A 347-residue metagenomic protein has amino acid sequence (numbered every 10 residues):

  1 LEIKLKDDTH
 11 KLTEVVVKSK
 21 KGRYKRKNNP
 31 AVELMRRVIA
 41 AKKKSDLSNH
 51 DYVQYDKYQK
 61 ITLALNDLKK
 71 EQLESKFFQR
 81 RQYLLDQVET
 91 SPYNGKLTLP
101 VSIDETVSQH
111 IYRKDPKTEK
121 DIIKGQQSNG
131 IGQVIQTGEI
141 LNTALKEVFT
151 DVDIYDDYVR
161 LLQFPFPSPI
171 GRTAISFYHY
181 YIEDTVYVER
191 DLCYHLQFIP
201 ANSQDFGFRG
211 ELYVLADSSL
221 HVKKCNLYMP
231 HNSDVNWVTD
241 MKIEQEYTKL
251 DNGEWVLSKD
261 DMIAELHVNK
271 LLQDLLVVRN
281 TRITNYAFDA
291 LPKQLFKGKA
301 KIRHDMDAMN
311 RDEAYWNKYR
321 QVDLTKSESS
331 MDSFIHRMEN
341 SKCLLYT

Functional and structural regions predicted by a protein language model:
L1-K27, K242, M262-D274: Periplasmic N-terminal soluble interaction domains immediately after the signal peptide in Gram-negative
T9, K21-H195, I199-G207, N269-L271 (+1 more regions): Structured extracytoplasmic
A31, S48-N49, P230-D240, E244-Y247: Outer-membrane beta-barrel proteins
Y52-V53, E189-Q197, H221-N226, E254-K259: Short, hydrophobic/aromatic-rich segments at coil-to-beta transitions
G207, A216-K224: Surface-exposed extracellular loop regions of Gram-negative outer-membrane beta-barrel proteins
G210-A216, K242-N252: Extended lipid/amphipathic-ligand handling interfaces
E246-L250, E254-N269: Cysteine/selenocysteine-centered motifs that mediate thiol-based redox chemistry or coordinate metal-sulfur cofactors
